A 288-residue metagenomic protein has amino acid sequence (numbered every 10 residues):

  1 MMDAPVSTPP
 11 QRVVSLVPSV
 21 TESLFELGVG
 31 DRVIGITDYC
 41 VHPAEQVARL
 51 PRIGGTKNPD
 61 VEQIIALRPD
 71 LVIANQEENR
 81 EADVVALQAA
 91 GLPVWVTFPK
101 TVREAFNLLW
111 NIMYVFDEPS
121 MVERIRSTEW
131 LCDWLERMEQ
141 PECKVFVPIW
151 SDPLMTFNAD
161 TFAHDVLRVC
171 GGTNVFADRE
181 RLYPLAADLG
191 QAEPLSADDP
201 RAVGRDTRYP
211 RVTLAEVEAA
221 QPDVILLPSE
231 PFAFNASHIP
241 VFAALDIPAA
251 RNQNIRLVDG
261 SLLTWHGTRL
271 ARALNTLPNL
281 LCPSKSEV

Functional and structural regions predicted by a protein language model:
M1-V288: N-terminal ligand-binding lobe of clamshell/alpha-beta domains
